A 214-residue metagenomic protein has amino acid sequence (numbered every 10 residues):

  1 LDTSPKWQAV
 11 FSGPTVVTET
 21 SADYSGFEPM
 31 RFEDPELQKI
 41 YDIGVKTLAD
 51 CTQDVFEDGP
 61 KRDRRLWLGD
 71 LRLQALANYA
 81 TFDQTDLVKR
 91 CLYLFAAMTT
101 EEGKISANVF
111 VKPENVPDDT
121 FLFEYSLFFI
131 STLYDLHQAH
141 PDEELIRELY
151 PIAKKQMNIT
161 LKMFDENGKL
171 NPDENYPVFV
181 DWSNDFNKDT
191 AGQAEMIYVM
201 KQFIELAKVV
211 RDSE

Functional and structural regions predicted by a protein language model:
L1-K6: Short beta-strand-plus-loop segments that form exposed binding edges in beta-rich domains
W7-L161: Substrate-binding groove/exosite segments of carbohydrate-active enzymes
V55-F56, E166-K169, L206-S213: Surface-exposed helix-capping loop/turn segments at secondary-structure junctions
A77, D135, M163, Q202 (+1 more regions): Amphipathic, soluble alpha-helical interaction motifs
I105-D119, E174-D189: Acidic/His metal-coordination segments adjacent to aromatic residues that form catalytic metal sites in metalloenzymes
L161-G168, N175: Aromatic-lined carbohydrate-binding/catalytic grooves of carbohydrate-active enzymes
F186-E214: Active-site neighborhood of glycoside hydrolase catalytic domains
